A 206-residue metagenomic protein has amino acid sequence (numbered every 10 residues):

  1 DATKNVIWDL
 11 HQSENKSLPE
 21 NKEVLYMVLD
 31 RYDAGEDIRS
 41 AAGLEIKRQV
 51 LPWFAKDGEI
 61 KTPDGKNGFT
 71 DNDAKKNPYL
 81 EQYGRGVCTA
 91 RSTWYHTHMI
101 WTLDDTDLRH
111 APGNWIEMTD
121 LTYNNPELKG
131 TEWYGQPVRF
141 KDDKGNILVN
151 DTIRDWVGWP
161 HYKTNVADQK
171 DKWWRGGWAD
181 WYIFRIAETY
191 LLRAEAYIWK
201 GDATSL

Functional and structural regions predicted by a protein language model:
A2-R185: Elongated scaffold/linker segments in the mid-to-C-terminal portions of large proteins
T97, Y190-L191: Residue-level signal for cytosolic alpha-helical hairpin/rod architecture
Y197-S205: Secondary-structure transition into beta-strands, especially the periplasmic turns and strand N-termini that construct
